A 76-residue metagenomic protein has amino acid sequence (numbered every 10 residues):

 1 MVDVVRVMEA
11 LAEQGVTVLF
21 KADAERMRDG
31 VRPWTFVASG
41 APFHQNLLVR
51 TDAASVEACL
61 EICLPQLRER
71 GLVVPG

Functional and structural regions predicted by a protein language model:
M1-A41: N-terminal segment of the canonical double-stranded RNA-binding domain
V4, L72-G76: Intrinsically disordered, low-complexity charged/polar segments
V5, V49-R50, E61: Generic hydrophobic-segment detector
Q14-T17, Q66, R70: Surface-exposed polar/charged interaction patches
F43-V56: A short, exposed loop/beta-hairpin motif centered on an aromatic-Gly-Thr core
A54-R68: A short, charged, amphipathic alpha-helix used as a generic interaction element across diverse proteins
